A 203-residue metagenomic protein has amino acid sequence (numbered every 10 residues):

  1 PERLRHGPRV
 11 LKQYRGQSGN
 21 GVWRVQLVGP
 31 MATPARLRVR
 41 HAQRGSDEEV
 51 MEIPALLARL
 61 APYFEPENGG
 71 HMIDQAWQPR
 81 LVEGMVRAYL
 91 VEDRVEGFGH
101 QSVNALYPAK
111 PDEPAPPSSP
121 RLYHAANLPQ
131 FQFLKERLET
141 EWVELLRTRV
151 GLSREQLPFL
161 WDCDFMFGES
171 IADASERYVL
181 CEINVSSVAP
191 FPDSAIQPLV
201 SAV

Functional and structural regions predicted by a protein language model:
L4-V10, R15-G151, M166-E169, D173-V179: Phosphate-binding site of ATP-dependent enzymes
M72, F159-W161, C181: Hydrophobic faces of well-ordered beta-strands that scaffold small-molecule active sites in alpha/beta enzyme cores
Q101-A109, N184-I196: Glycine-rich phosphate/pyrophosphate-binding beta-alpha loops
Q156-S170: Small/polar glycine-rich anion-binding or flexible loop at a beta-alpha turn
Q197-V203: TerminUS-proximal long segments
